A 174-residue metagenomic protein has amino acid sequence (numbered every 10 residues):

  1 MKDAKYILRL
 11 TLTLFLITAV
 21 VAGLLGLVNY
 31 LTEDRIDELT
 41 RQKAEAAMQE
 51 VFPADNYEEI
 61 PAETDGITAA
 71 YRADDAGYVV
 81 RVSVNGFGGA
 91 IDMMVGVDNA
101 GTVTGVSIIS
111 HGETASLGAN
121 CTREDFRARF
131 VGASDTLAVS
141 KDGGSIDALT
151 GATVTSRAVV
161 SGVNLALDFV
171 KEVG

Functional and structural regions predicted by a protein language model:
K2-G174: Flexible, solvent-exposed loop/hinge segments and secondary-structure transition points
